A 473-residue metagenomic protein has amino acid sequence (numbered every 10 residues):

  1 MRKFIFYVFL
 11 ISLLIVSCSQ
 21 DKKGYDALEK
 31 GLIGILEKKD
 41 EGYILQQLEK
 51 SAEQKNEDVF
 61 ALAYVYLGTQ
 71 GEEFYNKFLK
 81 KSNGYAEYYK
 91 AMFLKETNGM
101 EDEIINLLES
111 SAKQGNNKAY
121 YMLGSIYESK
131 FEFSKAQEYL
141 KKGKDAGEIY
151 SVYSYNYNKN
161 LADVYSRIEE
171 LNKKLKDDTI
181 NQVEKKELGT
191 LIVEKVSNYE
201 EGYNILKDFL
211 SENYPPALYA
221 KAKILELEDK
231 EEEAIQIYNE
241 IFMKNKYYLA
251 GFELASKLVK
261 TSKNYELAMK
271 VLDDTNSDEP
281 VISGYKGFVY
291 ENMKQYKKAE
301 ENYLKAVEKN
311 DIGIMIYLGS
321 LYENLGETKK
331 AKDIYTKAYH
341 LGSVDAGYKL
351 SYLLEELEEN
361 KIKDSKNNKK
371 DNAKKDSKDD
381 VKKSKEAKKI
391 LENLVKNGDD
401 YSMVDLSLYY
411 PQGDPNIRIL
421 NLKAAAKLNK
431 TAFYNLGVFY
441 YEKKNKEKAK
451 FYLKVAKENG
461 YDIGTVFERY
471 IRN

Functional and structural regions predicted by a protein language model:
L32, Y64, M92, S125 (+9 more regions): Residue-level recognition of tetratricopeptide repeat
I35, K95, E128, N160 (+8 more regions): Position-specific recognition of the canonical hydrophobic site in helix A of tetratricopeptide repeat
K38-K39, Q70, N98-G99, F131 (+9 more regions): Residue-level detector of the short coil/turn that links helix A to helix B within each tetratricopeptide repeat
I44, G71, I104, A136 (+9 more regions): Single-residue signature of alpha-solenoid repeat helices
L48, Y75, L108, L140 (+9 more regions): Hydrophobic/aromatic packing residues within the alpha-helices of TPR/SEL1-like helical repeat arrays
Q54-E57, K81-G84, Q114-N116, A146-I149 (+10 more regions): Short helix-capping/linker turns of helical repeat alpha-solenoids
A61-L62, Y89, M122, S154 (+9 more regions): Canonical tetratricopeptide repeat
K374, E447-N473: Terminal, low-structured helical/coil segments at or just beyond the last alpha-helical repeat
